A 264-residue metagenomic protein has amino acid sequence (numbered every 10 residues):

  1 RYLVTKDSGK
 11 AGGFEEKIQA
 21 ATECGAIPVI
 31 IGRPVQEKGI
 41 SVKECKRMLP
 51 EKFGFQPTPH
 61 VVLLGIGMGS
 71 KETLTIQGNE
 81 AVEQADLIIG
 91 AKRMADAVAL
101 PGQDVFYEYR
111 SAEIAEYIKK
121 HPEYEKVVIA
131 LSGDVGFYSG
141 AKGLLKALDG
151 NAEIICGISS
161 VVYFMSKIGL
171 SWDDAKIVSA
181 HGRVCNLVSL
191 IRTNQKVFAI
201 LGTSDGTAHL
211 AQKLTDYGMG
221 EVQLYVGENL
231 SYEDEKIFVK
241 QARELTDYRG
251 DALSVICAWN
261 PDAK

Functional and structural regions predicted by a protein language model:
R1, K6-G9, G90-A91, K167-L170 (+1 more regions): Conserved mixed alpha/beta catalytic, RNA-binding, or beta-rich assembly cores of soluble enzyme, regulatory
R1-C24, V29-R33, I237-A242, D247-D251 (+2 more regions): A C-terminal functional module that forms or caps the active site or interfaces directly with catalytic machinery
V4-T5, I30, I89-A91, I129-L131 (+4 more regions): General beta-strand structural signal in soluble alpha/beta enzymes
S8-K10, P34, G67-K71, M94 (+3 more regions): Short glycine-rich anion-binding loops that position phosphate/pyrophosphate groups of nucleotides and phosphorylated
G39, H60-L63, K126-V127, T193-K264: A contiguous loop/helix-start segment that scaffolds small-molecule binding in enzyme catalytic cores
L49-F55, V127-L131, S171-R183, A242-V255: A polyampholytic, Gly/Pro-enriched intrinsically disordered region
K52, T58-I155, V162-Y163, L253-V255: Class I S-adenosyl-L-methionine
S70, G133, F137-Q195, D247: Class I SAM-dependent methyltransferase SAM-binding "motif I" and its flanking Rossmann-like core
